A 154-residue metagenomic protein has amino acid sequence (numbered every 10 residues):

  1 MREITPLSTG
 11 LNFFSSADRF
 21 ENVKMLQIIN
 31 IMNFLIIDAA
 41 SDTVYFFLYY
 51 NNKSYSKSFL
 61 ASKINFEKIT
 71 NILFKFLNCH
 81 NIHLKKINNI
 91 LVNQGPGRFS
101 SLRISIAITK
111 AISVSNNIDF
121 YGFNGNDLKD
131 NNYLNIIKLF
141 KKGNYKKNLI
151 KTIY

Functional and structural regions predicted by a protein language model:
M1-F20: Low-acidity, Ser/Thr- and Arg-rich intrinsically disordered low-complexity segments
N22, L26-E67, I82-L84, F120-Y154: Oxyanion-binding and handling regions
D42, G95-P96: Short glycine-rich anion-binding loops that position phosphate/pyrophosphate groups of nucleotides and phosphorylated
F66-T70, T109: A general structural signal for well-ordered alpha-helical segments in protein cores
L73-N89: Phosphate/pyrophosphate-binding loops at sites that engage ATP/ADP/AMP, CoA/4′-phosphopantetheine, polyphosphate
F76-H80, T109, S113-S115, N132-F140: Stable alpha-helical structural segments in soluble proteins, enriched in small hydrophobic residues
N89-Q94, S100-F120: DPxDG-like acidic metal-binding loop motif
